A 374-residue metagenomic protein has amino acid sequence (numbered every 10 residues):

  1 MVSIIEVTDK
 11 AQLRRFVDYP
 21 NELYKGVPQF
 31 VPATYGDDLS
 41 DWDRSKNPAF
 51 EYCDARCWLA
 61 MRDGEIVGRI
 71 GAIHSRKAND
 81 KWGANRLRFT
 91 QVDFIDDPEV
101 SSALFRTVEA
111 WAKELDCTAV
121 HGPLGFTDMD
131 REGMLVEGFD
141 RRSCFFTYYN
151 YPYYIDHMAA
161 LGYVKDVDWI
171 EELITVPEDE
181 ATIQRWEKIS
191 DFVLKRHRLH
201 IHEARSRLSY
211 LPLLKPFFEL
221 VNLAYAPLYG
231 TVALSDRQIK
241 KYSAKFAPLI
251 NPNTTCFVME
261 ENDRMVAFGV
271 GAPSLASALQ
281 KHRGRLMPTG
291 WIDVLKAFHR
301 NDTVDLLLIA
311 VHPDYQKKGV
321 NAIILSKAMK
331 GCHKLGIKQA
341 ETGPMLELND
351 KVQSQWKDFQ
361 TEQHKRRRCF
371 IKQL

Functional and structural regions predicted by a protein language model:
V2-S3: Extreme N-terminal starter segment of soluble prokaryotic enzymes
P20-R62, I70-D80, A204-I309: A conserved beta-strand-loop-helix scaffold within acyl/acetyltransferase catalytic domains
A55, V167-E171, K365-C369: Short hydrophobic/aromatic beta-strand or adjacent loop that forms the aromatic wall/cage of a ligand/substrate-binding
D80-G162, H282-D358: Acyl-donor binding region in acyl/amide transferases
H121, L173, F257, V270 (+1 more regions): Short beta-strand segments
Y148-G230: Acyltransferase donor/substrate-recognition loop-hinge adjacent to the catalytic core
D358, Q363-C369, Q373: A structural motif corresponding to the C-terminal lobe/cap of the Radical SAM core domain
